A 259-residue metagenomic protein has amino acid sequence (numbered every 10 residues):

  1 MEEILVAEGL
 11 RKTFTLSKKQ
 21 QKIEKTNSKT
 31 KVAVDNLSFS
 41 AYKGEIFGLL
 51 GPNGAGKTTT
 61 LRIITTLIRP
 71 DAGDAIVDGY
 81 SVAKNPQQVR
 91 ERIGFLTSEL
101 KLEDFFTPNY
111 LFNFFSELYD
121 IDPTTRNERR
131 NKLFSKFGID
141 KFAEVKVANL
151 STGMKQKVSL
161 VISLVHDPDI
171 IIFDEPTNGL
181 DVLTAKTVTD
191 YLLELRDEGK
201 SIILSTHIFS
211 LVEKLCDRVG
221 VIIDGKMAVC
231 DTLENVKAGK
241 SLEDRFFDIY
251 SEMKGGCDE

Functional and structural regions predicted by a protein language model:
N113, E117, T124-F142: Conserved ABC ATPase "signature" region
K146-L150: Conserved ABC ATPase signature
I171-E175: Catalytic Walker B motif of ABC-type/P-loop ATPase nucleotide-binding domains
K186-E198: Helical segment within the ABC ATPase nucleotide-binding domain
C230-D231: ABC ATPase "signature
